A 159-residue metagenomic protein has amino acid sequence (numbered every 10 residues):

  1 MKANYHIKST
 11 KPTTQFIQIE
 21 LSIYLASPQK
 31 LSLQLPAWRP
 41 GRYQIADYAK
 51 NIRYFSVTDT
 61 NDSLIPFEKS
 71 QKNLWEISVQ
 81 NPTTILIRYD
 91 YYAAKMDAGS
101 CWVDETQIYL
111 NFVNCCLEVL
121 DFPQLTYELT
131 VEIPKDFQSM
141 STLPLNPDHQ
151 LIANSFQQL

Functional and structural regions predicted by a protein language model:
M1-A37, Y109: Early extracytoplasmic/domain-onset interaction patches
N4-H6, I17-I19, Q71-L74, L110-E118 (+1 more regions): Short alpha-helical segments and helix-capping/turn motifs at coil-helix boundaries
N4-H6, Q18-S22, S32, E76 (+2 more regions): Beta-strand secondary-structure signal
S9-T10, G41-D104: A surface-exposed beta-strand-loop module
Y24-L31, T60-D62, V79-T84, E132-D136: A short, structured loop/turn motif at beta-sheet edges
L35-L64, T126-P144: Solvent-exposed beta-hairpin/edge-strand motifs
R88-L159: Extended, low-hydrophobicity, Ser/Thr/Pro/Gly-biased non-transmembrane segments
